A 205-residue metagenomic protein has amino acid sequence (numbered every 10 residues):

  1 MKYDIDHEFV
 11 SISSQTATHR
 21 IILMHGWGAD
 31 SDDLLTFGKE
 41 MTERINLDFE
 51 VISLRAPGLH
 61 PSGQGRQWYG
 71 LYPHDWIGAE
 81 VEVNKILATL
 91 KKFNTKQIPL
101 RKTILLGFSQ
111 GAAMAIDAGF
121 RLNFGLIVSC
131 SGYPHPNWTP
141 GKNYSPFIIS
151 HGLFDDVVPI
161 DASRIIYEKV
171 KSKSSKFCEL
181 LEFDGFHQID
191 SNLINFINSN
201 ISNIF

Functional and structural regions predicted by a protein language model:
M1-I98: Serine-hydrolase catalytic machinery in alpha/beta-hydrolase-like enzymes
H25-W27, T103-F108, G152: Conserved alpha/beta-hydrolase "nucleophile elbow" surrounding the catalytic nucleophile
L35-K39, P159-K169: Short alpha-helix in the alpha/beta-hydrolase fold that links the catalytic acid
T42-L47, K96-I98, N123, K171-S175 (+1 more regions): Short helix-capping segments at alpha-helix termini
L54-R55, L106-F108, V128-S131, S150 (+1 more regions): Alpha/beta-hydrolase-fold catalytic nucleophile elbow
L71, R164-Y167, K173-F205: C-terminal catalytic histidine-bearing segment of alpha/beta-hydrolase fold enzymes
R101-Y144: Primarily recognizes the serine-hydrolase "nucleophile elbow" in alpha/beta-hydrolase and SGNH/GDSL folds
I148-H151, D155: Short beta-strand/loop motif that positions the catalytic acidic residue of the alpha/beta-hydrolase fold
